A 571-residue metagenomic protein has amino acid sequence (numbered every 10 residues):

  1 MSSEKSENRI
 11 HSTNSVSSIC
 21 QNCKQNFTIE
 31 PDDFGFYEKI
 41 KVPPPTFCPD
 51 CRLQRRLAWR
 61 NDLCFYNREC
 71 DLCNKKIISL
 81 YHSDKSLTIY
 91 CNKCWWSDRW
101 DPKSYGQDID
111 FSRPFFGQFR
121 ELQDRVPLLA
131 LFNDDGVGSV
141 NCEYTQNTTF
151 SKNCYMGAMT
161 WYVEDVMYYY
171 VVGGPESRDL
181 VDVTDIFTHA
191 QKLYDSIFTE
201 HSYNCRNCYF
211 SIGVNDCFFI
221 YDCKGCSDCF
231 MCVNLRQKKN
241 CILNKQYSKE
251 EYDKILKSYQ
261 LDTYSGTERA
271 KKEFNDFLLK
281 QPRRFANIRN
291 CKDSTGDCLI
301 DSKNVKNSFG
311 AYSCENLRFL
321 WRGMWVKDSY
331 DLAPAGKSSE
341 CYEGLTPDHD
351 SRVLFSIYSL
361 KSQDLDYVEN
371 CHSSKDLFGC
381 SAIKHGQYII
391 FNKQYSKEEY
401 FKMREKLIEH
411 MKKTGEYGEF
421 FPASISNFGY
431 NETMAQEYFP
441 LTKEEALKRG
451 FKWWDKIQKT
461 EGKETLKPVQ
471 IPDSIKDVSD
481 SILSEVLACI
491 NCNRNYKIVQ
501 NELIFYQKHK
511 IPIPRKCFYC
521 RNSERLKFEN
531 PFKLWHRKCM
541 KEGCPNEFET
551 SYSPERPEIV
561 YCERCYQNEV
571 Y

Functional and structural regions predicted by a protein language model:
S2-Y571: Long, distal/terminal scaffolding or interaction modules with repetitive or compositionally biased sequence
